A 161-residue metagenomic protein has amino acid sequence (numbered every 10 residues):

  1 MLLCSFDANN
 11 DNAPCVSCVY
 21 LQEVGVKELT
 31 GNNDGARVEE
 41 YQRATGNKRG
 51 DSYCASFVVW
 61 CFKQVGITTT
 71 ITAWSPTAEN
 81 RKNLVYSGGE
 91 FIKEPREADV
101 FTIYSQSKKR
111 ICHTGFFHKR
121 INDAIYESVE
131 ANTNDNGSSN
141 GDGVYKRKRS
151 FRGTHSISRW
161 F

Functional and structural regions predicted by a protein language model:
L2-T68: N-terminal capping segments
N12, N47, I67-S138: ...with weaker cross-activation on analogous glycine-rich loops/strands in unrelated enzymes
V19-Q22, G88, N132, R147: Compositionally biased, intrinsically disordered low-complexity segments
L29, G35, E39, S87 (+5 more regions): Intrinsically disordered, low-complexity, compositionally biased regions/tails
D34-G35, W74, S150: Helix N-terminus capping/helix-initiation residues
N122-F161: Active-site signature of cysteine proteases
